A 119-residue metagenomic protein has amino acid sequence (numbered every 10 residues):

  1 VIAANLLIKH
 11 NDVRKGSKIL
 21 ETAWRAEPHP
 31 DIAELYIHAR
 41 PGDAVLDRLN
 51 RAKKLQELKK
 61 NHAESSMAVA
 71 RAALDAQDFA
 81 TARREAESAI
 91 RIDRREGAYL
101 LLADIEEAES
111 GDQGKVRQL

Functional and structural regions predicted by a protein language model:
V1, D31, E64, G97-A98: Start-of-helix register in tetratricopeptide repeats
V1-S17: Long, internal scaffold/assembly segments composed of regular secondary structure
A3, L7, L35-Y36, A73 (+1 more regions): Broad hydrophobic/π-residue packing in well-ordered secondary structure
N5-I8, W24, L74, R94 (+1 more regions): Hydrophobic/aromatic side-chain positions at a characteristic register within alpha-helices of tetratricopeptide repeats
N11, Q77, S110-G111: Residue-level detector of the short coil/turn that links helix A to helix B within each tetratricopeptide repeat
K18-R91: Alpha-helical adaptor scaffolds
E87, D93-L119: C-terminal non-catalytic interaction modules
